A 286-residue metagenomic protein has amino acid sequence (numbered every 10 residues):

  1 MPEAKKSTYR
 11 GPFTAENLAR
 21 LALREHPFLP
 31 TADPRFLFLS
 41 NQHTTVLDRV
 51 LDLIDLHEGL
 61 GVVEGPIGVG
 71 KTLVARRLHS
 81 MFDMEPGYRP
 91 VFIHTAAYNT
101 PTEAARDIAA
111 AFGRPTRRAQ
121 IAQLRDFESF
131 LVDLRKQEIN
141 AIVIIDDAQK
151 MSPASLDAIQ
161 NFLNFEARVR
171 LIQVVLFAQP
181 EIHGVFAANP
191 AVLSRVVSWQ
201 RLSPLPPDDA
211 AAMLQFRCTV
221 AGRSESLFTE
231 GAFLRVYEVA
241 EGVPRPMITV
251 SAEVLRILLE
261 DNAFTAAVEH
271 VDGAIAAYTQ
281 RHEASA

Functional and structural regions predicted by a protein language model:
M1-E58, A276, Q280-A286: A short, basic N-terminal segment
P2-L18, S80, R117, L171 (+5 more regions): C-terminal alpha-helical "lid" subdomain
L23-F28, N99-R118: Conserved NTP-binding/hydrolysis module of P-loop NTPases
L56-R77: Walker A/P-loop nucleotide-binding motif
P66, L73, A119-D126, K150-S152 (+2 more regions): Sensor-1/coupling segment of RecA-like P-loop NTPase cores
D83-D107: AAA+/P-loop NTPase substrate/partner-engagement loops
T95, V185-F186, V197-A210: Conserved AAA+ ATPase "SRH/arginine-finger" region at the nucleotide-binding site
F130-S155: Conserved P-loop NTPase "ATPase switch" module shared by AAA+ and STAND
